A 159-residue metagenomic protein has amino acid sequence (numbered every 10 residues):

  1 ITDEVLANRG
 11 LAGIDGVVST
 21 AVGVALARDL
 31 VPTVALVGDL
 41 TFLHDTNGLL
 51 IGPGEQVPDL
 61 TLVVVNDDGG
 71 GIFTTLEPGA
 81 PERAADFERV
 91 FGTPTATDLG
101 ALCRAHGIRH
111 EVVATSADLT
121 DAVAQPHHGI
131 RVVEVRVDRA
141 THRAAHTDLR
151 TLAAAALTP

Functional and structural regions predicted by a protein language model:
I1-P159: Thiamine diphosphate
